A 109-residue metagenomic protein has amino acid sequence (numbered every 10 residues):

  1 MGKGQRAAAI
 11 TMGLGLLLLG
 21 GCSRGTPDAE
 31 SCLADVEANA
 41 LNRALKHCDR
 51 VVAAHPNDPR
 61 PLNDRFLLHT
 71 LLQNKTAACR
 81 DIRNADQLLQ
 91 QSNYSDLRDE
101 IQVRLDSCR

Functional and structural regions predicted by a protein language model:
P61, Y94-S95: TPR alpha-solenoid repeat register
